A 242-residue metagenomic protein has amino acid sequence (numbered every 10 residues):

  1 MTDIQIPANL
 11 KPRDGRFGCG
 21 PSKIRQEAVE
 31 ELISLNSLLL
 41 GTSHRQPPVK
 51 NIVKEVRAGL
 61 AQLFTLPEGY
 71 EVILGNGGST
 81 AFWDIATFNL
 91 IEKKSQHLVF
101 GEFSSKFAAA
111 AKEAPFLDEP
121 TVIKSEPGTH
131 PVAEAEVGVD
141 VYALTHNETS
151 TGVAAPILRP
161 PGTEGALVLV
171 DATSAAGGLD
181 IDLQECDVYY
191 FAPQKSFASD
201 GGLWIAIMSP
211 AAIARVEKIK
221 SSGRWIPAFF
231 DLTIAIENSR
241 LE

Functional and structural regions predicted by a protein language model:
M1-S43: N-terminal "arm"/small-domain region of PLP-dependent enzymes with the aminotransferase-like
K23, Q194-E242: Active-site C-terminal subdomain of aminotransferase-like
N36-I85, E102, K106-K112: Conserved N-terminal alpha-helix of the aminotransferase class I/II PLP-enzyme fold
T80-Y142: PLP-dependent aminotransferase-like
S125-G177, V188, S196: Active-site phosphate-binding strand-loop segment of PLP-dependent enzymes
L179-K195, L203-I205: A short alpha/beta connector and helix-capping loop motif
